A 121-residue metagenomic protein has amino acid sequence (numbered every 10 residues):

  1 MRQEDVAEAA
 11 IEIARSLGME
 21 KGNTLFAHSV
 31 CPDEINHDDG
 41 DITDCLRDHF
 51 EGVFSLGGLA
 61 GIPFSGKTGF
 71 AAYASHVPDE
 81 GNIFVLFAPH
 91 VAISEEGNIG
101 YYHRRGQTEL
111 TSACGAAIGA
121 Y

Functional and structural regions predicted by a protein language model:
M1-A71: Short, conserved "active-site rim" segments that organize catalytic pockets and cofactor/ligand binding
R47-Y121: Short HxH-centered metal-ligating active-site micro-motif
